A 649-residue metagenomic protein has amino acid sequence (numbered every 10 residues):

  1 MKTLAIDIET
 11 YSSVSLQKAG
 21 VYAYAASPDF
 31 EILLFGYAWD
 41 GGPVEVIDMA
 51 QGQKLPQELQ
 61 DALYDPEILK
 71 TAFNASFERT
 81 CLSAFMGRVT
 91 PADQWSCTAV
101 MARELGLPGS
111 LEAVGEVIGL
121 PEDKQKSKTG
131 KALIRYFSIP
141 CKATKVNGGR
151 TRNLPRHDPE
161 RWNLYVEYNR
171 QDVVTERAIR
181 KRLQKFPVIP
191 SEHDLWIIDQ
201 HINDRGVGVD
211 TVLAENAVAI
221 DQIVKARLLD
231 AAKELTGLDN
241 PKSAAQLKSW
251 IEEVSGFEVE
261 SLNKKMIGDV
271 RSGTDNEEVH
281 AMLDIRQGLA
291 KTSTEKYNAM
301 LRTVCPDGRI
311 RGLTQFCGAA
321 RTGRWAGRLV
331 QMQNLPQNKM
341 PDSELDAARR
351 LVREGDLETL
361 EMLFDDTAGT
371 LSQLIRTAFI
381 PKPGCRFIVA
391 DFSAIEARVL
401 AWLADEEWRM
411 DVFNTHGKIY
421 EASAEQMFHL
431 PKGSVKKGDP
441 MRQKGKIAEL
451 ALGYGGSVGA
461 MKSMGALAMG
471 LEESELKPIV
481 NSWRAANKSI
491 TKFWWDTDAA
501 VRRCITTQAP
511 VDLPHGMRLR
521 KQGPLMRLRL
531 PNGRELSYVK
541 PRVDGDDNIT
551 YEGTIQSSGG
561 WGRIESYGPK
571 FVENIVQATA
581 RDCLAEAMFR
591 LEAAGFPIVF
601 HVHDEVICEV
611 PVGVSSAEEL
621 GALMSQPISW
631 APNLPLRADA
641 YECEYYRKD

Functional and structural regions predicted by a protein language model:
M1-K2, Q60-Y64, L371-R386, F589-A593: A short acidic-Thr-Gly-centered motif at the start of a beta-strand
M1-L16, L34-G36, G106, A132-L371 (+4 more regions): Conserved "right-hand" nucleotidyltransferase catalytic core of DNA-directed polymerases
A5-I6, F73, W95-C97, F379-I395: Conserved catalytic palm subdomain of right-hand nucleotidyl-transferase polymerases, strongest for RNA-directed enzymes
S27-Y37, G41-Q184, E192-L195, P341-S343 (+2 more regions): Active-site-proximal helix-loop-helix substrate-binding element of RNase H-like nuclease domains
S76-R88, L105, S249-E253, S393-E407: Short active-site loop/helix that positions an aromatic residue
L183-L195, C583-E605: Active-site palm subdomain of RNA-directed nucleic acid polymerases
I419-P440, K540-R542, D546-V599: Generic long, charged, amphipathic alpha-helical segments
M469, L623-P632: A common structural junction motif
